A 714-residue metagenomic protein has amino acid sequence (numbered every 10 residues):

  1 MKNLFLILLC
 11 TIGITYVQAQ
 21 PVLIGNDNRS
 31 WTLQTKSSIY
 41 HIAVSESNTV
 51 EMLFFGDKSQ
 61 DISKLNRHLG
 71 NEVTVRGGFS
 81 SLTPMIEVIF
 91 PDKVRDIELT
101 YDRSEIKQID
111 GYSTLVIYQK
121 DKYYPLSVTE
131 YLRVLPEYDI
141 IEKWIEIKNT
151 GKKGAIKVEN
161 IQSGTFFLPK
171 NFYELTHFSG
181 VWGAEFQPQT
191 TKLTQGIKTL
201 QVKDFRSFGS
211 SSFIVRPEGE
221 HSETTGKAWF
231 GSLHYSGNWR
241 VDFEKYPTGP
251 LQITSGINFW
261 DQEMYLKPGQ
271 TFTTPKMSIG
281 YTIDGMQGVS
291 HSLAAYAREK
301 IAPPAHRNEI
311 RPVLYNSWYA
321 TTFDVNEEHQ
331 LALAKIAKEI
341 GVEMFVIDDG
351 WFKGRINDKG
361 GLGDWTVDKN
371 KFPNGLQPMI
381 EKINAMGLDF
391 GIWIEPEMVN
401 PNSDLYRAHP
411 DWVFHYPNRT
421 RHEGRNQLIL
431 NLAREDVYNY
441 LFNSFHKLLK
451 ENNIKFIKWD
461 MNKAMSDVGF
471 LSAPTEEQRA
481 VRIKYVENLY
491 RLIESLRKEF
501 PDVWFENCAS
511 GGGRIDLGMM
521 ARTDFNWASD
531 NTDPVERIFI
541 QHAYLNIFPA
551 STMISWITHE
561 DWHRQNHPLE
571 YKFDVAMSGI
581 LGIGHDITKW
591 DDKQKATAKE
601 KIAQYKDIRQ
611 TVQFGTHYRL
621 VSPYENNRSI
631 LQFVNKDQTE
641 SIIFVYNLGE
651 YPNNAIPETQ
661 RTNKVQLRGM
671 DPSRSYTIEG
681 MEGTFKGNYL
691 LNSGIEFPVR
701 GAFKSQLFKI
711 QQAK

Functional and structural regions predicted by a protein language model:
M1-L23: Bacterial Sec-dependent N-terminal signal peptides
P21-H41, V50-E244, W260, S675-M681: Polysaccharide-binding surfaces and accessory modules of carbohydrate-active proteins
S37, D96, M264-I283, K704-I710: Short Pro-Gly-centered flexible turn/kink motifs
S37, F213-V215, S622-D671: Carbohydrate-binding surface patches
F79-M85, I89-E98, T225-N238, G280-A305 (+4 more regions): Glycine-rich, aromatic-flanked loop segments that form ligand/cofactor-binding clefts across common enzyme folds
H306-N443, F456: Aromatic-lined carbohydrate-binding/catalytic grooves of carbohydrate-active enzymes
N400, L405-N439, K484-T588: Glycan-recognition surfaces
G649-K714: C-terminal beta-sandwich/jelly-roll accessory domains of carbohydrate-active enzymes
